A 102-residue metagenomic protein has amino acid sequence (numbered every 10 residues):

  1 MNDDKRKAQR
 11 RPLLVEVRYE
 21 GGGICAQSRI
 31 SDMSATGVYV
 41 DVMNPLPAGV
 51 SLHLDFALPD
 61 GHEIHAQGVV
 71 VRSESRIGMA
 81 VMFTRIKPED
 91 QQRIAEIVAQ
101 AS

Functional and structural regions predicted by a protein language model:
M1-M33, A95-S102: N-terminal helix initiation/capping motif
K7, P12, P45-A48, V81-Q100: Short solvent-exposed strand/turn elements
V15-Y19, G49-E63: Short conserved beta-strand and strand-loop elements enriched in small hydrophobics with frequent Asp/Gly
G22, A35, S73-I77: Short, conserved beta-turn/loop elements at beta-strand boundaries and strand-helix junctions
I24, D60-H62, I77: Short acidic/polar mixed-charge low-complexity motifs
I30, G68-V70: Conserved hydrophobic positions within beta-strands
V38-V42, R76-R85: Short, solvent-exposed secondary-structure boundary/capping segments
